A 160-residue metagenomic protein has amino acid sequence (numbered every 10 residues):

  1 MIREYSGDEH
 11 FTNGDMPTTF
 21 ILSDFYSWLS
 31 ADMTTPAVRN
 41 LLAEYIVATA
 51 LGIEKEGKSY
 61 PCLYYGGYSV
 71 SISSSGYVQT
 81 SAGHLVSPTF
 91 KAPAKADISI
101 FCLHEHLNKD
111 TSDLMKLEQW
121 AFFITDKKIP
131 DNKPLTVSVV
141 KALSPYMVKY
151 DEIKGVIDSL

Functional and structural regions predicted by a protein language model:
M1-Y68, I72-L160: Nucleic-acid endonuclease domains
